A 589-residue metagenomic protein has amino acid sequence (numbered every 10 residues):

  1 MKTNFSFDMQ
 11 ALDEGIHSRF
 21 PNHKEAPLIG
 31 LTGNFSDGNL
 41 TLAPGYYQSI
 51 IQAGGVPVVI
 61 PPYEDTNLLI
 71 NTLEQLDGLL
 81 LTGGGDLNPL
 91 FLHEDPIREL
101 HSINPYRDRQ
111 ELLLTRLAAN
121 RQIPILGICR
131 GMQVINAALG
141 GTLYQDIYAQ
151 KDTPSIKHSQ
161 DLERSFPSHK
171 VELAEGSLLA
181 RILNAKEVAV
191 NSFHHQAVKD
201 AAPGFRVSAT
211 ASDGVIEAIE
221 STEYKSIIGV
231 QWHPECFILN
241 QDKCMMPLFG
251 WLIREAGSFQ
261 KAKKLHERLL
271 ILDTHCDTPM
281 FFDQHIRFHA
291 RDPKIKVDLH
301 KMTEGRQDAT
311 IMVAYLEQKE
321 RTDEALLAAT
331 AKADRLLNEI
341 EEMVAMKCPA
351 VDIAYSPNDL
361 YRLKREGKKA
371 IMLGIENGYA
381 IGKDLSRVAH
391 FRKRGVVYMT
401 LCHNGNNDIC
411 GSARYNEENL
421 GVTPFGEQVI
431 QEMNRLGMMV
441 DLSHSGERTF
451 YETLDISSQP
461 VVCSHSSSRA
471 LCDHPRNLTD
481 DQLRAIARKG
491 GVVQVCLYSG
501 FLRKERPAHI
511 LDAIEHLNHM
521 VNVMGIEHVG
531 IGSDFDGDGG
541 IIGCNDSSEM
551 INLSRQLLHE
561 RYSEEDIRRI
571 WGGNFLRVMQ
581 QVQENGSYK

Functional and structural regions predicted by a protein language model:
M1-I128, A137, Y144, Y148-I182 (+5 more regions): N-terminal beta1-alpha1 cap of cysteine-dependent amidohydrolase-like domains
L31, L80-L81, M312, L401 (+2 more regions): Redox-cofactor binding/interface segments in oxidoreductases and associated redox assembly factors
R121-I123, K369, M438, Q459 (+1 more regions): A short helix->loop->beta-strand "cap" motif at the edges of active sites that frequently abuts
S192-A197, V230-P234, I271-T278, S445 (+1 more regions): Histidine-centered catalytic micro-motifs
G204, T222-I227, K364-K368: Beta-strand-turn-beta hairpins that frame and shape the catalytic cleft of phosphate-ester-processing enzymes
K261-E418, D473-Q494, Y498-I531, F535-K589: N-terminal hydrophobic targeting/anchoring segments and the immediately downstream early-domain regions of hydrolases
Y379-G382, K393-N477: Divalent metal-binding pocket/active-site signature
